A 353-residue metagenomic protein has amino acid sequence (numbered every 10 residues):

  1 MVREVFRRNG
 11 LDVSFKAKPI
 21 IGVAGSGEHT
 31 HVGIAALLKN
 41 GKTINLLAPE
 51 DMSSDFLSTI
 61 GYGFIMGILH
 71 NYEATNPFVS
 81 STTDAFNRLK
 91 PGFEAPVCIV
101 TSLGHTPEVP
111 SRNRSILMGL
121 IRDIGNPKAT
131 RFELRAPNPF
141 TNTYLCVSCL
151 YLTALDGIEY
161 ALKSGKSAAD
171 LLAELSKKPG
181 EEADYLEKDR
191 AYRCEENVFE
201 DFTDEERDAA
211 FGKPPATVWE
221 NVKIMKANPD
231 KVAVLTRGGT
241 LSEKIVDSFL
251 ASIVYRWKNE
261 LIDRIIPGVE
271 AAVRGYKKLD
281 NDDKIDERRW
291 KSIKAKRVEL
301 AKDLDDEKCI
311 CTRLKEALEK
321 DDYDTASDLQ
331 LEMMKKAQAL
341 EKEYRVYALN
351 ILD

Functional and structural regions predicted by a protein language model:
M1-I21: Gly/Pro-rich turn-and-neighbor structural signature
E4-L11, P49-D353: C-terminal accessory/tail domains of diverse enzymes
F15, I44-D51: Aromatic-residue hotspot detector
K16-T43: Histidine-centered divalent-metal-coordination microenvironment in nucleic-acid enzymes
K42-N45, N142: Short, conserved charged micro-motifs
